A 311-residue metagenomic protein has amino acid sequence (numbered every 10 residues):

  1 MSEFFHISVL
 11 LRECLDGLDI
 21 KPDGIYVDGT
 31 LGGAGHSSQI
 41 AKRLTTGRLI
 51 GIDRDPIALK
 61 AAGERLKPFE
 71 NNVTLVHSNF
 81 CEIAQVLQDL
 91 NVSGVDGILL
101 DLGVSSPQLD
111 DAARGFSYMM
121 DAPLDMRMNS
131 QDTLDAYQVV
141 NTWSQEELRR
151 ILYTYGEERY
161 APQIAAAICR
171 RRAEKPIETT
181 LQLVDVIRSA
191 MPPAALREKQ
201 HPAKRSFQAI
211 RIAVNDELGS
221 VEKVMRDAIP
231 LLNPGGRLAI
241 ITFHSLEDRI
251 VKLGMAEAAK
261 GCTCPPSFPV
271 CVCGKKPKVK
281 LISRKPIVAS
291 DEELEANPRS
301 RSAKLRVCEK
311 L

Functional and structural regions predicted by a protein language model:
M1-L311: S-adenosyl-L-methionine-dependent methyltransferase catalytic core, i.e., the SAM/SAH-binding region
